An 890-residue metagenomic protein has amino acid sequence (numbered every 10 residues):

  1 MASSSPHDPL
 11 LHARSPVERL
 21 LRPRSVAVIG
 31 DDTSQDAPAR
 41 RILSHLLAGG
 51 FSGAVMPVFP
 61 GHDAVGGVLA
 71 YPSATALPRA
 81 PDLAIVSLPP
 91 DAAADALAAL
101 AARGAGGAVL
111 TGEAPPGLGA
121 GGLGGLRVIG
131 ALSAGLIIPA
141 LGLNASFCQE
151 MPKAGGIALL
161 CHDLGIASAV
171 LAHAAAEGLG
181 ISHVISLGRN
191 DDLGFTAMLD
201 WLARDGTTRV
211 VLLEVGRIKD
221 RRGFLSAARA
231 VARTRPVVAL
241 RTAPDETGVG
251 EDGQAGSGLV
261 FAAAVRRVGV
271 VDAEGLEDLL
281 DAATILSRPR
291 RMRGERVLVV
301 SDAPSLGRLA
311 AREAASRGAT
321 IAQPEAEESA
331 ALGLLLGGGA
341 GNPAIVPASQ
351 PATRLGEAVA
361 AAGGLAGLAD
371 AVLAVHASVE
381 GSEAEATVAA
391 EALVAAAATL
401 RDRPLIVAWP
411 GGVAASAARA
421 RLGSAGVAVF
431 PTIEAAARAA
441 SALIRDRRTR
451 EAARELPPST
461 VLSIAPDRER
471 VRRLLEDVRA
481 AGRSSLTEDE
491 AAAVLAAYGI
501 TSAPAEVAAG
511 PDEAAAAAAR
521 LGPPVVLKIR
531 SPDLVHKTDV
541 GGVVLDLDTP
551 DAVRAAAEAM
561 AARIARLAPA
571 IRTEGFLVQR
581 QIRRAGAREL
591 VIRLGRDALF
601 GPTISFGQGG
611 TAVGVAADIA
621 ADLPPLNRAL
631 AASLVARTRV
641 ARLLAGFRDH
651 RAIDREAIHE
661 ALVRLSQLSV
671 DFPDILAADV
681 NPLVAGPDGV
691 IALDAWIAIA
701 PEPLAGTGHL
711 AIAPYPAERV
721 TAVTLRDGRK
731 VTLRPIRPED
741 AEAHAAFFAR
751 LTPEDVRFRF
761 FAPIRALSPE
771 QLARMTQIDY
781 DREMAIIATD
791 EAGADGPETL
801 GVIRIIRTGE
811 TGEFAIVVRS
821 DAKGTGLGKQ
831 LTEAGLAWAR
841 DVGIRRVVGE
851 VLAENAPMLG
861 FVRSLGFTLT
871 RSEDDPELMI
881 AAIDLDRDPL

Functional and structural regions predicted by a protein language model:
M1-D694, E702-P703: Catalytic-core regions of core metabolic enzymes, especially those transforming organic acids/acyl-group intermediates
A692-I697, M879-A881: Generic detector of short, aliphatic-rich beta-strand segments that form the cores of beta-sheets in diverse domain
P703-L890: Long, contiguous binding/interaction regions
